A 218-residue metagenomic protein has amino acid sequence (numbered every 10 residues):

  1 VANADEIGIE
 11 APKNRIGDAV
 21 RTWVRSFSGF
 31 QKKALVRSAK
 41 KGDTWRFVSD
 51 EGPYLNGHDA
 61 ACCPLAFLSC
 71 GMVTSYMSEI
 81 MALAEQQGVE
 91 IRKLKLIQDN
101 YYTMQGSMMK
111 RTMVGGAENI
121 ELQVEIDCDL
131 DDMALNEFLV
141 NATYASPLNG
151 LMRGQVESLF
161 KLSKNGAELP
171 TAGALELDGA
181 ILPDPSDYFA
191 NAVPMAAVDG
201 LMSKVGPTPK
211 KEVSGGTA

Functional and structural regions predicted by a protein language model:
V1-S69, A82-A218: Extended beta-strand/beta-hairpin segments
S75-Y76: Alpha-helical metal-binding/catalytic segments enriched in His/Glu/Asp
E79: Conserved phosphate/anionic-ligand binding catalytic regions in large, soluble enzymes, centered on
